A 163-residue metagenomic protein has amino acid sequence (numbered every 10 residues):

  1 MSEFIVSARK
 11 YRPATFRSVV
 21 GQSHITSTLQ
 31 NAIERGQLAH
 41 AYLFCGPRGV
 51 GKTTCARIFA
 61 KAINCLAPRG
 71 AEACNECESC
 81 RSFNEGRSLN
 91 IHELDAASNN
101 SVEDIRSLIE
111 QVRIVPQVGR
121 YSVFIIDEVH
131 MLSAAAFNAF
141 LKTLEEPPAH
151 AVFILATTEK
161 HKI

Functional and structural regions predicted by a protein language model:
M1-I163: P-loop/Walker A NTP-binding region and its immediately flanking N-terminal helices in P-loop NTPase folds
